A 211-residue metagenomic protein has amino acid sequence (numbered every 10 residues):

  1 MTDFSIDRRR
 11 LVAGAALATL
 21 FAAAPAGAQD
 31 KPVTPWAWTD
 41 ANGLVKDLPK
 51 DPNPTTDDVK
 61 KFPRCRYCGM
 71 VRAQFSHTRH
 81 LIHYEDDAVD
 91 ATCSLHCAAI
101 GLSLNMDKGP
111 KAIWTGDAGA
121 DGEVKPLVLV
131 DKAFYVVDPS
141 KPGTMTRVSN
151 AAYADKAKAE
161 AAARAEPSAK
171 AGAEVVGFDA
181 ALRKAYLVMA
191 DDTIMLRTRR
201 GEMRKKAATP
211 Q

Functional and structural regions predicted by a protein language model:
T2-A18: N-terminal secretory signal peptides and thylakoid transit peptides that target proteins across membranes
S5, P25-T56, P210: C-terminal segment of N-terminal export signals and the immediately downstream linker at the start of the mature
F62: Residues immediately within or flanking Cys/His clusters that coordinate Zn2+ in small zinc-binding modules
C65: Short cysteine-rich clusters marking metal-coordination/redox-active sites
G69: Cys/His-coordinated zinc-binding microdomains
Q74-H77: Short, non-ligating residues that shape and space the ligands of small metal-coordination modules and catalytic
H83-L129, Y135: Mid-length scaffold segments of soluble, non-membrane domains
A112-A162, E166-S168, G172-L187: Thiol/selenol-based redox catalytic cores and closely related redox-interacting motifs
